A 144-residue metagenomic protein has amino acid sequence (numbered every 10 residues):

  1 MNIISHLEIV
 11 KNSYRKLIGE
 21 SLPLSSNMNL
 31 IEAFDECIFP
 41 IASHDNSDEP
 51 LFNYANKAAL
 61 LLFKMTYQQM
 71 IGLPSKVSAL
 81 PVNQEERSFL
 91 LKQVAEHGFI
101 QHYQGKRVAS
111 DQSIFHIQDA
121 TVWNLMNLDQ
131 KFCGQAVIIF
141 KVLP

Functional and structural regions predicted by a protein language model:
M1-D35: Terminal domain-start segments
A33-P144: Sensory/regulatory domains in signal-transduction proteins
